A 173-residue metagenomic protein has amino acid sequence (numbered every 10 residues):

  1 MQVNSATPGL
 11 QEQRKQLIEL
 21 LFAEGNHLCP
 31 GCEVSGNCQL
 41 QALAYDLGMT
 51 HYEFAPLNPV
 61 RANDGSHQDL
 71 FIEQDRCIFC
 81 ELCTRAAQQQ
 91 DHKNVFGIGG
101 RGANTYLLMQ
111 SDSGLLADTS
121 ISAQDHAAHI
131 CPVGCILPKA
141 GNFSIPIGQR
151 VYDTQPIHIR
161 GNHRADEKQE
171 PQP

Functional and structural regions predicted by a protein language model:
M1-P173: Fe-S ferredoxin-like electron-transfer domains and their immediately adjacent linker/connector regions across
